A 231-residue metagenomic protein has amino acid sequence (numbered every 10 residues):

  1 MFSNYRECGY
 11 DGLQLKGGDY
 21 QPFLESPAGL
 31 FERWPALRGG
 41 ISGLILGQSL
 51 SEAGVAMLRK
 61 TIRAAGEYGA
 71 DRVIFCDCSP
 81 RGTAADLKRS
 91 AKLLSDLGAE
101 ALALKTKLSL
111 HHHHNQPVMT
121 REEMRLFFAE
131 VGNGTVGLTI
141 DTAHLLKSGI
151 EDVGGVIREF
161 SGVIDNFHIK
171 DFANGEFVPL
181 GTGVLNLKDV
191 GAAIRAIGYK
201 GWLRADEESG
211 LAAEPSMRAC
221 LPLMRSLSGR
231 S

Functional and structural regions predicted by a protein language model:
M1-D71, L102, N133, N174 (+1 more regions): N-terminal pre-domain/capping segments
M1-G9, A64, G69-A70, L104 (+2 more regions): Histidine-acidic metal/acid-base catalytic patches
S3-R6, S49-L138, K147: Active-site acidic/histidine proton-transfer and metal-coordination neighborhood in alpha/beta enzyme cores
Q14-K16, G40-G47, I74-C76, S109-H113 (+3 more regions): A cross-family glycoside hydrolase active-site/sugar-binding cleft signature
L15-P27, G47-A56, S79-K88, N115-T120 (+3 more regions): Acidic-and-aromatic substrate-binding clefts and catalytic sites of carbohydrate-active enzymes
S26-L37, S90-A101, V156-E159, D189-A193: Catalytic-core regions built around general acid/base machinery
A28-F31, K88-S90, M124-L126, R218-C220: Short low-complexity, flexible loop/linker segments enriched in glycine and/or proline with clustered acidic
